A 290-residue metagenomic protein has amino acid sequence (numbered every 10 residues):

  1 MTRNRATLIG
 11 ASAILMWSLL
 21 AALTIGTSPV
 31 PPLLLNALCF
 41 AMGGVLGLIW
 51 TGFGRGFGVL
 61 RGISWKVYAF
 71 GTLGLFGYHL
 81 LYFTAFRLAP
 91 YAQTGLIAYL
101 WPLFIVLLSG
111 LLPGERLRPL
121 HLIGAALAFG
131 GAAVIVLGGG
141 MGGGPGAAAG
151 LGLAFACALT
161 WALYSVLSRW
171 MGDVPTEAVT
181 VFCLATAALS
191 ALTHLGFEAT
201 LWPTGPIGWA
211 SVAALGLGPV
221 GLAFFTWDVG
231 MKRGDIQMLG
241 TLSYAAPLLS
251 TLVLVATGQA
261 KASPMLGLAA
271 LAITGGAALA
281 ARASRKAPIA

Functional and structural regions predicted by a protein language model:
M1-G43, L81, A125, G130 (+5 more regions): Glycine-/small-residue-enriched transmembrane alpha-helix faces in small-molecule transporters and effluxers
R5-A13, G56-Y82, A125, A148-C157 (+4 more regions): Loop-to-transmembrane-helix transition segments
L8, L38, T94-L100, L167-A187 (+1 more regions): Helix-helix packing/entry segments at the starts of transmembrane helices
M16-A21, G52-Q93, I97-A98, V134 (+1 more regions): Specific transmembrane alpha-helical segments of multi-pass solute transporters/efflux pumps, especially DMT/EamA
T27, L35, A85, L111-L117 (+5 more regions): Hydrophobic/aromatic residues within transmembrane alpha-helices of multi-pass small-molecule transporters
P29-G77, P102-L108, L159-Y164, T180-E198 (+2 more regions): Transmembrane alpha-helices of multi-pass small-molecule transport proteins
L34-V45, L73, Y82-R116, C157 (+1 more regions): Specific alpha-helical transmembrane segments that line the substrate/conduction pathway and gating interfaces
G47, L117-G139, C157, C183 (+4 more regions): Hydrophobic transmembrane alpha-helices of multi-pass small-molecule transport proteins
